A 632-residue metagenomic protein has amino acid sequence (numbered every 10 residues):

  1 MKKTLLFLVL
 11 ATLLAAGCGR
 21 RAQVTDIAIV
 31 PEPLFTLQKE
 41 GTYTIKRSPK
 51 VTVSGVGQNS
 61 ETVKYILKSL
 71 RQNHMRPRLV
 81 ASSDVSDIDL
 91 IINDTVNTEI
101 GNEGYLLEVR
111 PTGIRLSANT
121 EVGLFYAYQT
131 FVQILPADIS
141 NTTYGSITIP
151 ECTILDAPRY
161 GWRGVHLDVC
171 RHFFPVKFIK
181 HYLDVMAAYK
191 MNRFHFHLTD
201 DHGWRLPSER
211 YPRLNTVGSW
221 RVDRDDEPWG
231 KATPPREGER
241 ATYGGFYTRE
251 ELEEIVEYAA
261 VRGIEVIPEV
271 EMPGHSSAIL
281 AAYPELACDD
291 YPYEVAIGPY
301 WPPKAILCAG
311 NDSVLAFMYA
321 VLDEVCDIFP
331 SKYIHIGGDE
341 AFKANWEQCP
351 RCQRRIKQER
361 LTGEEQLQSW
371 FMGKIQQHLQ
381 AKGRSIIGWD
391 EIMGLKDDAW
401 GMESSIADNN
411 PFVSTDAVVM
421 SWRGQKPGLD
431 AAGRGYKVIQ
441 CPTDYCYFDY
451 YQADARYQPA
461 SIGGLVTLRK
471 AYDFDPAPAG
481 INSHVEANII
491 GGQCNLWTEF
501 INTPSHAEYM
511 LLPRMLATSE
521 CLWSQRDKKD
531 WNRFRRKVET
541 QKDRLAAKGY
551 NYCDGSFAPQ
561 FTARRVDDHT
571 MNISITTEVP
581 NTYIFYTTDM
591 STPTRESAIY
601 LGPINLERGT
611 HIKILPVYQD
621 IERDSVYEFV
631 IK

Functional and structural regions predicted by a protein language model:
M1-A28: Bacterial Sec-dependent N-terminal signal peptides
C18-G161, I386-G401, N409, V413 (+2 more regions): Acidic, contiguous N-terminal accessory segments
L37-T42, T52-S54, Q525, K529-K632: Short, compositionally stereotyped local motifs that mark structural "simplifiers"
N59-S60, F173-P175, D201-P207, P273-I279 (+9 more regions): Flexible loop/turn segments at secondary-structure boundaries
T98-A316, A320-Y333, K374, H378 (+1 more regions): Feature activates predominantly on carbohydrate-active enzymes
N192-H195, G263-I267, K332-H335, G383-I387 (+5 more regions): Beta-sheet entry/capping signal
I279-E285, A296-G298, P302-V418, W422-A432: Active-site neighborhood of glycoside hydrolase catalytic domains
I386-E391, D398-A417, W422-M571: Flexible, acidic glycine-rich loops studded with aromatic residues
